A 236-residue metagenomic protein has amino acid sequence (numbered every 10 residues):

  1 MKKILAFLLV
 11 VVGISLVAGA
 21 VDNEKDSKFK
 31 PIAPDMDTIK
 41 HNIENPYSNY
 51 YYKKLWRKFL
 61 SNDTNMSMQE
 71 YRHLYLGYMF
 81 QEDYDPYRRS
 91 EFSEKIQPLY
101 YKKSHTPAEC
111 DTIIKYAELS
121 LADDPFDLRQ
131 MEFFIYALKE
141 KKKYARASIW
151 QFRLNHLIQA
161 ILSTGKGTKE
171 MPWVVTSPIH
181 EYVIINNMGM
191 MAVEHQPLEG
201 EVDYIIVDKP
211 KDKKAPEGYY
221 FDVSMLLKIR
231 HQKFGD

Functional and structural regions predicted by a protein language model:
M1-K28: Bacterial Sec-dependent N-terminal signal peptides
V21-C110, P172-D236: N-terminal alpha-helical interaction modules that lie
R88, F126-D127: Residues that mark the junctions of alpha-helical repeat units in TPR/alpha-solenoid scaffolds
F92-K95, M131-F134, L138: TPR repeat positional signature
L119-A122, H156: Conserved structural position within tetratricopeptide repeats
L128-R129, H156-E170: Boundary/linker segments of alpha-helical solenoid repeat arrays
K139-L162: TPR/TPR-like (Sel1-like) alpha-helical repeat modules
